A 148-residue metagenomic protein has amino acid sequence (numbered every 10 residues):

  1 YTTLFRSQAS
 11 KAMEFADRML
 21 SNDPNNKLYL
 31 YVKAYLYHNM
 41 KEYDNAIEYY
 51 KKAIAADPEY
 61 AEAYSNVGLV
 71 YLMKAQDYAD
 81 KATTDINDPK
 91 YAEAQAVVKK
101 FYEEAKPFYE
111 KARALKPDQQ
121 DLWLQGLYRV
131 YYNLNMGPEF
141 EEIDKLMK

Functional and structural regions predicted by a protein language model:
Y1-L4: Short, small-residue-biased leader/transition segments that mark boundaries at the very start of proteins
M19, K52-A53, A112: Canonical positions in the second alpha-helix
N22, A56, L115-K116: Structural marker of alpha-solenoid helical repeat scaffolds
N26, Y60, Q119-Q120: Residue-level recognition of tetratricopeptide repeat
Y29, A63, L122-W123: TPR alpha-solenoid repeat register
M73-F108: Short coil/linker segments at helix-helix boundaries
